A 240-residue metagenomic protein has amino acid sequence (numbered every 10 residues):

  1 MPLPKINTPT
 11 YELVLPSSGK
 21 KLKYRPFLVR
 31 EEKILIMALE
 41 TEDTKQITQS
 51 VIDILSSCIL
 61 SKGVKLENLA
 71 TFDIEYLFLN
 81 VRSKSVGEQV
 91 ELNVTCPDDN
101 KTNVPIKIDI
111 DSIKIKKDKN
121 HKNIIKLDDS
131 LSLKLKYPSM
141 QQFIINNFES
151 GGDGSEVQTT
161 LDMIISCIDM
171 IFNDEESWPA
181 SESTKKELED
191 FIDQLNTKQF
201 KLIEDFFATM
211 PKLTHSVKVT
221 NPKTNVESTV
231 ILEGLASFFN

Functional and structural regions predicted by a protein language model:
M1-N240: Long C-terminal interaction/binding lobes of large macromolecular proteins
